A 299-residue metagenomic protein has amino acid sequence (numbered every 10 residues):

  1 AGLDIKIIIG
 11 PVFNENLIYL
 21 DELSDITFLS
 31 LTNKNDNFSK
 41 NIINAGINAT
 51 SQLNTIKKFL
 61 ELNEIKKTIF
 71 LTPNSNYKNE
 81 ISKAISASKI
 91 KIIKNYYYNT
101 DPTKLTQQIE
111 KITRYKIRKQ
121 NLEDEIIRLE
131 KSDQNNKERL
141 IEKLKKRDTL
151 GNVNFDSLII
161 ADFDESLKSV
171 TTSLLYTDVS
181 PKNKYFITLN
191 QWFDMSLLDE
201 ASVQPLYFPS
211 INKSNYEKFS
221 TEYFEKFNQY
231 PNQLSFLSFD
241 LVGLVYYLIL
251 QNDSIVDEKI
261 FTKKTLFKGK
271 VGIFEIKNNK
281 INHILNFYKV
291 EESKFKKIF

Functional and structural regions predicted by a protein language model:
A1, L17-L20, Q108, S196: Pocket-flanking alpha-helical
L3-V12, L29-L31, K67-T72, Y96 (+4 more regions): Periplasmic-binding protein-like
D4, V12, N16, L60-K67 (+9 more regions): Sec/Tat-exported extracytoplasmic proteins
I7-L71, N76-N95: Extracytoplasmic ligand/sensor domains, especially the bilobed periplasmic-binding protein
F13-L17, Q52, I56, Y77-A84 (+8 more regions): Stable alpha-helical elements in mature extracytoplasmic
T32-K34, A45-Q52, T72-K83, N95-K111 (+4 more regions): Hinge/beta->alpha junction and helix N-cap segments in small-molecule ligand-binding domains
I90, I112-E138, V153, S169-F239: Extracellular/periplasmic periplasmic-binding protein-like sensory domains
N228-F239, Y246-F295: Segments of small-molecule ligand-sensing domains
